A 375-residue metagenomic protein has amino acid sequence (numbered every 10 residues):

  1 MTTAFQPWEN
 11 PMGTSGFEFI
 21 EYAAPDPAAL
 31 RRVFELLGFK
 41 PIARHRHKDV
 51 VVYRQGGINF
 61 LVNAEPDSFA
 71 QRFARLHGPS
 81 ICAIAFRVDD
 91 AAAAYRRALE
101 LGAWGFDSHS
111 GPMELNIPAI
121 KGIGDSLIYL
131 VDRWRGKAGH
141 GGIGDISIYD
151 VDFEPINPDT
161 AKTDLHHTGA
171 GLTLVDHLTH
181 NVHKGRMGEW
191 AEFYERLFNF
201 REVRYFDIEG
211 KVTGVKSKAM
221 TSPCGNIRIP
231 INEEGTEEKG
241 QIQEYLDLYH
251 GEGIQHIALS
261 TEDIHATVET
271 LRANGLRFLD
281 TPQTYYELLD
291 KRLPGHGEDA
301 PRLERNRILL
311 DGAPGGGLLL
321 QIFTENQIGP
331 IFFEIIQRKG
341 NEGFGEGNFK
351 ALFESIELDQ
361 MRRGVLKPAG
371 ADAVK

Functional and structural regions predicted by a protein language model:
M1-P27, I81-I84, G142-A191, E252-L259 (+2 more regions): N-terminal beta-strand motif that seeds the catalytic metal site of vicinal oxygen chelate
M1-T160, E304-N306, Q321: An N-terminus-focused feature that recognizes amino-terminal "leader" regions
T2, M12-N59, E100, S108-G111 (+6 more regions): Core segments of cupin and vicinal oxygen chelate
F69-R75, V131-D132, G169, E237-L246: ER-lumen resident redox/N-glycosylation machinery signature
I123-D125, D132-R135, G139, H167-L172 (+2 more regions): Contiguous mid-protein beta-loop-alpha structural module that forms a pocket-lining wall or clamp of enzyme active
C224-I242, H250: Active-site-adjacent "gating/activation" loops or surface patches in catalytic cores
I227-I229, H250-E325, I331-R338: Long compositionally biased, domain-poor regions of proteins
G315-F323, I328-G347, F353-K375: Terminal substrate-recognition subdomain of acyl/acetyltransferases
